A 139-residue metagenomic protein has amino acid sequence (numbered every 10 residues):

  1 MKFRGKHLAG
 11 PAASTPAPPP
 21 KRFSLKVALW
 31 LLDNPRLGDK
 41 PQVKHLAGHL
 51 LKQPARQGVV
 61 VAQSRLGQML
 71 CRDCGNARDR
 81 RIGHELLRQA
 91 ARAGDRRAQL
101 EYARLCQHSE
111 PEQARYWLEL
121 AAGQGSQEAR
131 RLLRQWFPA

Functional and structural regions predicted by a protein language model:
M1-D39, K44, H49, Q53: N-terminal alpha-helical interaction modules that lie
H7-A12, D39-H49, N76-L86, S109-W117: Structural signature of tandem alpha-helical TPR/SEL1-like repeats, specifically the intra-repeat loop/turn
G10, L120-A139: Terminal, low-structured helical/coil segments at or just beyond the last alpha-helical repeat
P19-S24, P35-G38, Q57-V59, R72-C74 (+3 more regions): Short helix-capping/linker turns of helical repeat alpha-solenoids
S24-L31, Q63, Q99, R130: TPR repeat positional signature
L29-P35, R65-R72, E101-H108, Q135-P138: Hydrophobic face of amphipathic alpha-helices that form TPR/SEL1-like repeat modules and related alpha-solenoid
K52-P54, R88-A90, L120-A121: Canonical positions in the second alpha-helix
